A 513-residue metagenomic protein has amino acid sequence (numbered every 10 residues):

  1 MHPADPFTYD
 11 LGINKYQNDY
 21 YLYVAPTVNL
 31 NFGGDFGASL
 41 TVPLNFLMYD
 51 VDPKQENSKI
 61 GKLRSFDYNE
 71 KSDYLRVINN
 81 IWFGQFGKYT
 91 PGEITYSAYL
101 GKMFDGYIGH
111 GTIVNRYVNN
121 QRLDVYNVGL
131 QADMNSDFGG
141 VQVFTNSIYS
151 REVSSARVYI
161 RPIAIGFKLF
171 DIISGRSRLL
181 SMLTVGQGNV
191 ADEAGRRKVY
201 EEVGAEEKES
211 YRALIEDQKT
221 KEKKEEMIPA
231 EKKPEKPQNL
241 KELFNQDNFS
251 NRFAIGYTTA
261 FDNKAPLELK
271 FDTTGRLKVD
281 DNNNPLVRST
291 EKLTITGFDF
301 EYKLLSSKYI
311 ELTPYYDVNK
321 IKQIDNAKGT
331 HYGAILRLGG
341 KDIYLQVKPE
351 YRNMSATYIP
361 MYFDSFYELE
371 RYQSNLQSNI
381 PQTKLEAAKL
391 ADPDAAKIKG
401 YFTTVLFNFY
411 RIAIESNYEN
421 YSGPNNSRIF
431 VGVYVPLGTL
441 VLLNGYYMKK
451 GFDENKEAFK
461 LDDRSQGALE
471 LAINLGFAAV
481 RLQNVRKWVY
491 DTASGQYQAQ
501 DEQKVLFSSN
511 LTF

Functional and structural regions predicted by a protein language model:
M1-N29, N417: Short glycine/proline- and aromatic-enriched beta-strand/turn motifs that initiate or cap beta-hairpins
D19, D50-P53, G92-T95, T112 (+2 more regions): Signature for the C-terminal beta-barrel architecture of outer-membrane proteins
Y21-P26, R76-F86, K328-A334: Short alpha-helical segments and helix-capping/turn motifs at coil-helix boundaries
V28-A38, F86-I94, T439: Short, solvent-exposed loop/edge-beta patches enriched in aromatic
F32, F36-F86, I113: Surface-exposed loop and membrane-interface regions of Gram-negative outer-membrane beta-barrel proteins
K71-Y74, I78-Q121, G129: Long alpha-helical, hydrophobic tracts
Y434, L442-N444, R464-Q483, F507-N510: Conserved C-terminal beta-signal and adjacent last beta-strands/turns of outer-membrane beta-barrel proteins
A478, N484-F513: Hydrophilic extracytoplasmic domains
